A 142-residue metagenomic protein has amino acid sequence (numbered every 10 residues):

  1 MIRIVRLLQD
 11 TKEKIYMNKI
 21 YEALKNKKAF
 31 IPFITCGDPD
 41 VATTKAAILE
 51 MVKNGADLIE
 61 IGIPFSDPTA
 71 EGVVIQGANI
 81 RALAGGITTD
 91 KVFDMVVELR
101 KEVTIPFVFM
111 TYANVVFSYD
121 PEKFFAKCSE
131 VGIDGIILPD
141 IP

Functional and structural regions predicted by a protein language model:
I4-Y16: Short, Lys/Arg-enriched N-terminal segments with co-localized hydrophobic residues within the first ~10-30 amino acids
I15-F33, V96-R100: N-terminal amphipathic alpha-helix/helix-capping segment at the start of soluble metabolic enzymes
F30-T44, V108-D120: Active-site mouth loops of central-metabolism enzymes
P32, M51, G62, C128: Conserved, mostly hydrophobic/aromatic
P39, L58-T88: Glycine-rich, proline-tolerant flexible connector loops at the mouths of alpha/beta enzymes
A84-I87, G132-P142: Catalytic beta/alpha-barrel core
